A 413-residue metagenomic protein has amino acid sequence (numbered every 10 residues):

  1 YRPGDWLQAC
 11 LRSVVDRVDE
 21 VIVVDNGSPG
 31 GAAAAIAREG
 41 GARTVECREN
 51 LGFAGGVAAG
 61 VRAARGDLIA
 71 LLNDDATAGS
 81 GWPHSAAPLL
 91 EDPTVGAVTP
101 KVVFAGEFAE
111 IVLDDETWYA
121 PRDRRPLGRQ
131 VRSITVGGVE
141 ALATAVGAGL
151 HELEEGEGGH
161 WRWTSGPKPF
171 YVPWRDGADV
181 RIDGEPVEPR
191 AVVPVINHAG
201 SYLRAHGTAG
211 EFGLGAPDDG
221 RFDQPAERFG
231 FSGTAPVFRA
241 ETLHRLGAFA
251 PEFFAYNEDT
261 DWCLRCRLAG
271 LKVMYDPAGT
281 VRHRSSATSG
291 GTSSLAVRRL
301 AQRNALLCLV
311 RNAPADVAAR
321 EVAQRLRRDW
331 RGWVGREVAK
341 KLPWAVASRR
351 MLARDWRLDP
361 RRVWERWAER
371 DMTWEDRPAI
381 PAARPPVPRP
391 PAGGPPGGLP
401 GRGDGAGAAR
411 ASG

Functional and structural regions predicted by a protein language model:
P3-D16: Short, well-formed alpha-helical segments that are part of the catalytic scaffolds of diverse glycosyltransferases
D25-A33, E49, T77: A conserved acidic beta->alpha catalytic loop
E46-A64, D74: Glycine-rich, basic loop-to-helix element that forms the pyrophosphate-binding segment of sugar-nucleotide handling
I69: Short aromatic/hydrophobic "clamp" motif used to bind/position activated sugar donors
S80-E110, T117-Y119, R190-N197, S201-T208: Conserved donor NDP-sugar-binding/catalytic core segment of glycosyltransferases
A205-T208, A216-E241, T260-W262, G290: A recurrent flexible, glycine/aromatic-enriched loop bordering the glycosyltransferase active site that acts as
F229-A248, E252-T280: A short, conserved alpha-helix in the catalytic core of glycosyltransferases
A318-G413: Non-catalytic, C-terminal membrane-associated alpha-helical segments of glycosyltransferases
